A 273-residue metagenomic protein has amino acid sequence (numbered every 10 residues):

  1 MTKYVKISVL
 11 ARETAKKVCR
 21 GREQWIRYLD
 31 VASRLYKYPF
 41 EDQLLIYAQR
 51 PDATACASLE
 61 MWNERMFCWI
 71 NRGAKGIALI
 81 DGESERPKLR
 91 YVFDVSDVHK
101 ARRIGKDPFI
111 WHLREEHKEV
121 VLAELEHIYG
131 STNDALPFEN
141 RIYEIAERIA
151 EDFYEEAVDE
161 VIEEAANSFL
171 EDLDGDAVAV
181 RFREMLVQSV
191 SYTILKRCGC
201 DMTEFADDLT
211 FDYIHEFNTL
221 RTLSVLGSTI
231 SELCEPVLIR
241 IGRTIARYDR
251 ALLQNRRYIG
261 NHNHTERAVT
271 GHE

Functional and structural regions predicted by a protein language model:
M1-E273: N-terminal accessory/interface modules of nucleic-acid-binding and processing proteins
